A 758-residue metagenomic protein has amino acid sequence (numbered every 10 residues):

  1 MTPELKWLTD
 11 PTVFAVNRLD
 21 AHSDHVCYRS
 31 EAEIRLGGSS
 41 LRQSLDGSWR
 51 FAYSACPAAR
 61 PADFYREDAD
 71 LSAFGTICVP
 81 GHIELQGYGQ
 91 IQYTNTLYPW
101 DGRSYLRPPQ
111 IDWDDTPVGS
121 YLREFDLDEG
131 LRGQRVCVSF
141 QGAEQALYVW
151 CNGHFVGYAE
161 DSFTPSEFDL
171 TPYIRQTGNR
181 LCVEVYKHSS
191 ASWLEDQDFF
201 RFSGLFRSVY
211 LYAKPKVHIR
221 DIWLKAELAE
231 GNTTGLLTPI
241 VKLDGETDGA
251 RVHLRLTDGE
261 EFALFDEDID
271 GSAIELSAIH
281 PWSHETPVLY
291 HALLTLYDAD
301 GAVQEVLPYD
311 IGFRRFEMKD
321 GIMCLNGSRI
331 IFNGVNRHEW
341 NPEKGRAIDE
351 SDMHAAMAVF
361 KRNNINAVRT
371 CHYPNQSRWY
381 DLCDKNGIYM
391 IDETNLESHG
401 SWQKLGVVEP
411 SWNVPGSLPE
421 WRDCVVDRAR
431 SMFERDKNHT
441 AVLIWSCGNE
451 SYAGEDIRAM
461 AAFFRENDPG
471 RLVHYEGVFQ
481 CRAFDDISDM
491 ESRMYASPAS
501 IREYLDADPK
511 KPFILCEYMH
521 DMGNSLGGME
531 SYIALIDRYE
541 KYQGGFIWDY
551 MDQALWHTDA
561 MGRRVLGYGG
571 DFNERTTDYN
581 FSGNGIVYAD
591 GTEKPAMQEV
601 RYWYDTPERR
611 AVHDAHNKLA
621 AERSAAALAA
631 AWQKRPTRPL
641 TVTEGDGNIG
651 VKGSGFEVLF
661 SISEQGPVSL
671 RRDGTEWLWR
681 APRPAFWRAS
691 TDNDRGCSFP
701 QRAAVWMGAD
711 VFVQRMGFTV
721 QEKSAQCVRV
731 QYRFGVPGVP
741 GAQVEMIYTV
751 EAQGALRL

Functional and structural regions predicted by a protein language model:
M1-G37, S104, H154, W193 (+1 more regions): Extended substrate-binding grooves/exosites of carbohydrate-active enzymes
T2-L19, R35-L36, R50-S54, F74 (+10 more regions): Accessory beta-strand-rich segments of carbohydrate-active enzymes
D46-S104, D646-R733: Acidic-aromatic substrate-binding/catalytic surfaces of carbohydrate-active enzymes
W150-V156, T257-G259, N326, S654 (+1 more regions): Short strand-turn-strand beta-turns centered on an Asx-Gly dipeptide
I174-G178, K242-K319: Extended acidic/polar, glycine-enriched regions that form or flank non-catalytic beta-rich accessory modules
E195-H218, R563-K634, S661-D692, S698-R702 (+2 more regions): Catalytic cores of secreted or luminal carbohydrate-active enzymes
K216-G245, P595-A615, W632-G647: Surface beta-strand/loop "capping" patches
E227, T643, F660-I662, G717-L758: Acidic, contiguous internal or C-terminal segments within carbohydrate-active enzymes that form a structured patch used
